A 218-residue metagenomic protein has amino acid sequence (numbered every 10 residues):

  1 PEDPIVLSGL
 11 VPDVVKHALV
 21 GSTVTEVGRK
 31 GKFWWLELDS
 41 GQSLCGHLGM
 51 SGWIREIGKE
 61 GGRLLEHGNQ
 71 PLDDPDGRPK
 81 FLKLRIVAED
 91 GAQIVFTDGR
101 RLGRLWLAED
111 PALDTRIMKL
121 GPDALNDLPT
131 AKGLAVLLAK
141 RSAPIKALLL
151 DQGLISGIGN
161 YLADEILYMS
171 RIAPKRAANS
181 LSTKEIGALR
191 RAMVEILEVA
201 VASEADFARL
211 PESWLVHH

Functional and structural regions predicted by a protein language model:
P1-G28, F33, G133-H218: Basic, nucleic-acid-binding surfaces and adjacent catalytic neighborhoods in DNA/RNA-processing proteins
P1-V14, S22, D39-G41, M50 (+4 more regions): Short intrinsically disordered, low-complexity coil segments enriched in acidic
L19-S22, R29-G31, D39-S43, R78-F81 (+1 more regions): Short connector loops at helix/strand junctions that flank enzyme active sites, especially segments positioning acidic
L44-G157, L162-M169: Phosphate/anion-contacting hairpin/loop surfaces
